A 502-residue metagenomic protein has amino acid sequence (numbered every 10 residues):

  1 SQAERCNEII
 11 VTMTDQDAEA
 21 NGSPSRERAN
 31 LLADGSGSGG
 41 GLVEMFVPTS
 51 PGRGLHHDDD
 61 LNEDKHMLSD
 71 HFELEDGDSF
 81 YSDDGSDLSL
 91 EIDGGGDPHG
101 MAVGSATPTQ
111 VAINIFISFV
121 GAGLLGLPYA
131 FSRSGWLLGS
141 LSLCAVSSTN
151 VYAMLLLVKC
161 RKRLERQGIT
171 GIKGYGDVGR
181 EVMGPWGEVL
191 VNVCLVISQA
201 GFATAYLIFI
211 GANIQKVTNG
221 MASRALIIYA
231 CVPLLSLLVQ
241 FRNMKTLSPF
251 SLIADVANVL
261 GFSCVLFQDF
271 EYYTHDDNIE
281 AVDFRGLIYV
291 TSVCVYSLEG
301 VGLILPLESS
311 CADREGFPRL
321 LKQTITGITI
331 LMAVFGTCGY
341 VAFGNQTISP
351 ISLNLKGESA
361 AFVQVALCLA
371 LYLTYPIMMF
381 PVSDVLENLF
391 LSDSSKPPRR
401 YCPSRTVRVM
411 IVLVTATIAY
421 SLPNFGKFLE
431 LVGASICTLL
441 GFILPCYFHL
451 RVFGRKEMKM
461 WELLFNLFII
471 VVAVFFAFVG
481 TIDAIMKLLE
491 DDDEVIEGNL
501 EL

Functional and structural regions predicted by a protein language model:
E4-V103, Q110, N114, G168-D177 (+4 more regions): Intrinsically disordered, low-complexity terminal tails enriched in acidic/polar residues
V103-G104, K159-L195, Q199, T204-A230 (+4 more regions): Membrane-interfacial loop- and helix-cap regions that link adjacent transmembrane helices in polytopic membrane proteins
P108-L124, V232, Y296-G300, V474-F476: The first (N-terminal) embedded transmembrane alpha-helix
V120-A130, F209-N213: Membrane-embedded alpha-helical segments in integral membrane proteins
A122, S147-K159, V232-Q240: Central hydrophobic cores of alpha-helical transmembrane segments in multi-pass inner-membrane proteins across all
L127-W136, M244-K245, K427: Short, hydrophobic transmembrane alpha-helix segments
A130, L237-F241, T417-P423: Hydrophobic alpha-helical transmembrane segments
A130-R163, Q167-I172: Extracellular loop-to-transmembrane helix junctions
